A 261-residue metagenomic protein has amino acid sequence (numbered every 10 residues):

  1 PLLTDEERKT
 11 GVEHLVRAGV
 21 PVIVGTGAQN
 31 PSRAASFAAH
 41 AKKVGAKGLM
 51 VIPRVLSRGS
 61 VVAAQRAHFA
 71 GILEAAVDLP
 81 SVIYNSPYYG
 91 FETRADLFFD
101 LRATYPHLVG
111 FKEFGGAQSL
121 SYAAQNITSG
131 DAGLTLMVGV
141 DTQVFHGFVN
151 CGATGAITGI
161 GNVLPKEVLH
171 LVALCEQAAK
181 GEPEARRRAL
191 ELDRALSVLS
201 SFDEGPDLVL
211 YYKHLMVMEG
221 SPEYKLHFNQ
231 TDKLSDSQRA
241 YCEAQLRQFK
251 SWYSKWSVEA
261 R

Functional and structural regions predicted by a protein language model:
P1-E92, W256: Active-site beta->alpha loop and helix N-cap motifs at the rims of alpha/beta catalytic domains
T4-R8, V61, Q65, L164 (+2 more regions): Residue-level preference for long, well-ordered alpha-helices that form the structural scaffold of enzyme catalytic
T10, Q143, L210: Active-site phosphate/pyrophosphate-handling residues
G11, L101, A189, C242-E243: A structural signal for short hydrophobic/aromatic patches embedded in well-ordered alpha helices
A39, R194-S197, R247: Solvent-exposed alpha-helix faces
G71-V77, S86-P206: Catalytic alpha/beta core domains of metabolic enzymes, predominantly
D203-R261: C-terminal extensions of enzymes
